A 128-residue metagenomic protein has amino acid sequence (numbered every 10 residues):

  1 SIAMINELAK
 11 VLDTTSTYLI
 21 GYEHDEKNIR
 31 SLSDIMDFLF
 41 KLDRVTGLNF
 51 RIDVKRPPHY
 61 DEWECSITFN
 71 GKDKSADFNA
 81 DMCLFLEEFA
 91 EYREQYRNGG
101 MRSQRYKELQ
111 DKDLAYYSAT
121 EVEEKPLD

Functional and structural regions predicted by a protein language model:
I2-I5: Long, hydrophobic alpha-helical segments
K10, T14-Q104, D111-D128: Charged, helix-prone or intrinsically disordered regulatory segments positioned adjacent to compact structured domains
